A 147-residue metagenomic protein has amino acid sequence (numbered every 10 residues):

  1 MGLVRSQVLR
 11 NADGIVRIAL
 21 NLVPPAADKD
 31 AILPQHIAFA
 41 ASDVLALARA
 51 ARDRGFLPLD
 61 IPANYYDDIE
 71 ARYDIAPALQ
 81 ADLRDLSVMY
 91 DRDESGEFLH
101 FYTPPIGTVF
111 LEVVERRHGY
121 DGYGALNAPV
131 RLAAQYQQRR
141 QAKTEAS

Functional and structural regions predicted by a protein language model:
M1-S147: Glyoxalase I/VOC metalloenzyme domain signal
